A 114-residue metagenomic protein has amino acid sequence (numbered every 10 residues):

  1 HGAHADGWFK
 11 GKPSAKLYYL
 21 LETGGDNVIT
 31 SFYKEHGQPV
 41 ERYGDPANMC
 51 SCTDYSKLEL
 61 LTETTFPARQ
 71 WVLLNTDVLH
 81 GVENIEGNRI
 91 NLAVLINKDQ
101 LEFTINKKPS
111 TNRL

Functional and structural regions predicted by a protein language model:
H1-A68: Catalytic core of non-heme Fe(II) oxygenases with the double-stranded beta-helix
D45-L114: Catalytic core of Fe(II)/2-oxoglutarate
